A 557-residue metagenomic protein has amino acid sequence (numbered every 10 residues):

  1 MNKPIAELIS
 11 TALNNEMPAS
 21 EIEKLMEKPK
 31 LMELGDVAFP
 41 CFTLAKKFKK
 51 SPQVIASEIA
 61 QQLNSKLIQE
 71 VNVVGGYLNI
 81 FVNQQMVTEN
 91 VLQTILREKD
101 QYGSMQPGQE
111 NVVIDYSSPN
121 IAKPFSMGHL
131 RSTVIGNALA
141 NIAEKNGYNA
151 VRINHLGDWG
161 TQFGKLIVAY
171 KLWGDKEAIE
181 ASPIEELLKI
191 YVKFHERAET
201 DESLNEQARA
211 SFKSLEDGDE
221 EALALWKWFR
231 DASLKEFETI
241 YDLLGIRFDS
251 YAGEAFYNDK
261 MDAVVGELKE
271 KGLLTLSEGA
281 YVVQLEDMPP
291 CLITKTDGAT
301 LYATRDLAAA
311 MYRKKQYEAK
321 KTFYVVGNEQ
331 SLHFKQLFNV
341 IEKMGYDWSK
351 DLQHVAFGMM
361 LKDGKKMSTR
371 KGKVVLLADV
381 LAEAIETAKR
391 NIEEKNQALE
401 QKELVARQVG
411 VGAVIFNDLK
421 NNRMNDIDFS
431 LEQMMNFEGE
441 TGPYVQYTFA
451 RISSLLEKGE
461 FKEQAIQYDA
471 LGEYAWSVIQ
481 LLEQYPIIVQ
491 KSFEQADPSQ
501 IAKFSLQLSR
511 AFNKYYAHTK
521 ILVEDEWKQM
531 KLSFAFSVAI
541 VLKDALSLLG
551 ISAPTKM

Functional and structural regions predicted by a protein language model:
M1-E89, K99, Q106-M557: Non-catalytic interaction-recognition regions
L92-Q93: Beta-lactamase-like hydrolase cores
